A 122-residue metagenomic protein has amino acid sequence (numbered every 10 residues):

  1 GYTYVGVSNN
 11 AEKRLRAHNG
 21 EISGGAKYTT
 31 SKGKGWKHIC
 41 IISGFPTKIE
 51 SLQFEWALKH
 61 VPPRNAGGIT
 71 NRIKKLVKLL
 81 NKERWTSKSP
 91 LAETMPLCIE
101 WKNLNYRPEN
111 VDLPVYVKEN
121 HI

Functional and structural regions predicted by a protein language model:
G1-Y28, G44-V61: GIY-YIG-like beta-to-alpha core
Y28-G35: Short, flexible turn/loop "capping" segments at secondary-structure junctions
K37-P46, R64: A short, exposed loop/beta-hairpin motif centered on an aromatic-Gly-Thr core
L52-E55, K59-I122: Boundary/linker segments flanking structured domains
